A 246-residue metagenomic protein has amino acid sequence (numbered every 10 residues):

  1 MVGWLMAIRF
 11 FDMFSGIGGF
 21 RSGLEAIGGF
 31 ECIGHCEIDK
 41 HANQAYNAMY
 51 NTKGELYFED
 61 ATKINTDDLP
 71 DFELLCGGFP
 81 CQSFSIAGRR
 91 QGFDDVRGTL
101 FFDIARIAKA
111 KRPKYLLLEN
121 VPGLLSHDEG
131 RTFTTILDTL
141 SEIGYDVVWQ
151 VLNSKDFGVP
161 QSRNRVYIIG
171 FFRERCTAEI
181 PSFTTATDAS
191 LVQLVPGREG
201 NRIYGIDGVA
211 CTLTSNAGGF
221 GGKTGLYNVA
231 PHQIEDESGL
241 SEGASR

Functional and structural regions predicted by a protein language model:
V2-L5, Q150, N228: Short linear interaction motif-like sites in intrinsically disordered regions of transcription factors
V2-T134, S141: Core alpha/beta nucleotide-donor-binding catalytic domains of modification enzymes
G16, Y145, L213: Conserved hydrophobic/aromatic pocket- or pore-lining residues that grip, position, or stack substrates in active sites
F30, T134-V151, F172-E174: A SAM-dependent methyltransferase catalytic signature shared across enzymes that methylate proteins
F58-E59, P122, G144-D156: Conserved S-adenosyl-L-methionine
A105-A110, D146-Q150, P181-F183: Short C-terminal domain-edge/linker segments immediately following a structured domain
S154-D156, Q161-R246: Class I SAM-dependent DNA methyltransferase catalytic core with a primary bias toward cytosine-5 DNMT/HhaI-like enzymes
